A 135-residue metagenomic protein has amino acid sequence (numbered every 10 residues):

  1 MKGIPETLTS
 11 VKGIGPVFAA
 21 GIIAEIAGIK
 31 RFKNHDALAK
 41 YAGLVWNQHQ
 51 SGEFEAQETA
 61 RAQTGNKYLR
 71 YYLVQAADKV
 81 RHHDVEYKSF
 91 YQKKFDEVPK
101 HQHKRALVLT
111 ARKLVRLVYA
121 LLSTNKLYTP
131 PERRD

Functional and structural regions predicted by a protein language model:
M1-D135: A detector of single, family-specific signature residues that are central to catalytic or substrate-handling motifs
